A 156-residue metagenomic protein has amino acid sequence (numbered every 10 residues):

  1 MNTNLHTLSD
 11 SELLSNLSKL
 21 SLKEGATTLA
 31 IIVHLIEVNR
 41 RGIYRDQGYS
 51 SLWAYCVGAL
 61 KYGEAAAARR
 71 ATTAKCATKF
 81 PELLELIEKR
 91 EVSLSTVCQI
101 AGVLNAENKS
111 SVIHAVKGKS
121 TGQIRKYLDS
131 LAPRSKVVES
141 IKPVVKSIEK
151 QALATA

Functional and structural regions predicted by a protein language model:
M1-A156: Short helix-coil boundary/hinge micro-motifs
